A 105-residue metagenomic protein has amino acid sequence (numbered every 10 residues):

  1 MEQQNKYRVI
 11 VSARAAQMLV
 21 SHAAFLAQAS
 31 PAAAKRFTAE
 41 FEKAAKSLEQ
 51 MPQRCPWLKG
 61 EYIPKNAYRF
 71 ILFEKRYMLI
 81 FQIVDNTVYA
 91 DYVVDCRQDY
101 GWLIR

Functional and structural regions predicted by a protein language model:
M1-E40: Arg/Lys-rich, positively charged N-terminal/basic patches that mediate binding to nucleic acids
R36, P56-W57, A67, V93 (+1 more regions): Residue-level preference for alpha-helix termini and adjacent loops
E42-K43, R69: Localized chelating/binding microdomains that coordinate divalent metal ions or stabilize phosphate-bearing
A44-L48: Short, basic alpha-helical nucleic acid-contact segments in DNA-binding proteins and DNA transaction factors
E49-Q53: Short proline/glycine- and basic residue-enriched helix-capping loop/turn segments at helix->loop/beta transitions
C55-D85: Basic/aromatic recognition patch in beta-strand/loop cores that engages polyanionic ligands
F73-R105: Enriched for short, Lys/Arg-rich terminal
